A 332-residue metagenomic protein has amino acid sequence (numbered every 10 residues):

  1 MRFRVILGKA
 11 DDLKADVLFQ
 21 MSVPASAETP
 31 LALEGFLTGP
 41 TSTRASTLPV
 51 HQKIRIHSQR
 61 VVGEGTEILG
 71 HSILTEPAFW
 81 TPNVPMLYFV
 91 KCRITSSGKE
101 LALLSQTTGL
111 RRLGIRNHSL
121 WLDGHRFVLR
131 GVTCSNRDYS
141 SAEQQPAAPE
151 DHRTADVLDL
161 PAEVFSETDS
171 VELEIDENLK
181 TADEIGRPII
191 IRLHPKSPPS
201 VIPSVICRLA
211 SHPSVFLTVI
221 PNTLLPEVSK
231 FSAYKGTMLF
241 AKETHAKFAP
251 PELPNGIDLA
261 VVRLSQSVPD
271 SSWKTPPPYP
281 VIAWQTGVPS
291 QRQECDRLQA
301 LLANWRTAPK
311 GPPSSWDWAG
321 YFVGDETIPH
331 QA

Functional and structural regions predicted by a protein language model:
M1-I191, P199-D258, R263-A332: Secreted/periplasmic carbohydrate-active enzymes, especially glycoside hydrolases
